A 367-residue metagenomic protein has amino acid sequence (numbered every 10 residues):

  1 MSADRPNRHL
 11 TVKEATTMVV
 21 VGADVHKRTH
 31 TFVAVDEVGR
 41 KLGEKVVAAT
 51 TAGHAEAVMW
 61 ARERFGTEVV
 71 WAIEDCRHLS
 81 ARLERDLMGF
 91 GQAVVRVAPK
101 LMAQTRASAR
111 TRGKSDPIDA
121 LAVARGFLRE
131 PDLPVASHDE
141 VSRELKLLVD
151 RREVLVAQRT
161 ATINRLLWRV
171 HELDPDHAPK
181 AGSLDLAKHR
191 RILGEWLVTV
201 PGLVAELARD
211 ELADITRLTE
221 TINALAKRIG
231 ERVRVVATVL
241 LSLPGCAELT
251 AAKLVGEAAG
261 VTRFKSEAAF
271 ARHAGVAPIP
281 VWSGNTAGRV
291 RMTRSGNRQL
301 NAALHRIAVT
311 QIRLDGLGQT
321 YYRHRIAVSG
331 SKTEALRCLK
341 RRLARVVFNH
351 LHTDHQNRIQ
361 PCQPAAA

Functional and structural regions predicted by a protein language model:
M1-V19, R40, E44, T67 (+1 more regions): Intrinsically disordered, low-complexity and often Lys/Arg-enriched segments
E14-D36, V123, L155: Gly/Thr-rich phosphate-binding beta-strand-loop-beta motif of the actin/hexokinase/Hsp70
K27-A52: Short glycine-rich, Thr/Ser-proximal phosphate-binding strand/loop in the N-terminal lobe of ATP-dependent enzymes
A52-V70: Short, basic/hydrophobic alpha-helical segments
V95-V135, R143, L147, K188 (+1 more regions): Short alpha-helix plus adjacent loop in nuclease-associated cores
L148-V239: Glycine-rich, often acidic, oxyanion-interacting loops/wings at catalytic, nucleic-acid, or phospho-protein interfaces
S242, E248-L249, K253-K332, A367: Phosphate-backbone recognition surface of nucleic-acid-processing proteins
R313-A367: Acidic, carboxylate-rich catalytic segments that either coordinate divalent cations
